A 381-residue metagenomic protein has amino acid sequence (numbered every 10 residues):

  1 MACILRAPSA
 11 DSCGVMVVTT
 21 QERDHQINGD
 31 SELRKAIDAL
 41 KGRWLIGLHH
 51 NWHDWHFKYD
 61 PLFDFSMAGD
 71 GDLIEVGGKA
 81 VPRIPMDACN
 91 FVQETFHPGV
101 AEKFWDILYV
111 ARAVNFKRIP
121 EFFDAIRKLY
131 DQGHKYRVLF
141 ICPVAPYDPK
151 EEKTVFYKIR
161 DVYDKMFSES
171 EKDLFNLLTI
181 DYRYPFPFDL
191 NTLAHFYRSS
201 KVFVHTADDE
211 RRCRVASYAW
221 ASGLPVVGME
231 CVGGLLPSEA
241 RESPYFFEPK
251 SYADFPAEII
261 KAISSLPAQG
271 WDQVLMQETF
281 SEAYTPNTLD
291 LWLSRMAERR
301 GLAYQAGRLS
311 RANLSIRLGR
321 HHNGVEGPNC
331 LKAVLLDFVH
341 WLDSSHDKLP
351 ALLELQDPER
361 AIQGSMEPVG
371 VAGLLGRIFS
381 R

Functional and structural regions predicted by a protein language model:
M1-E75, E367-P368: Extended catalytic core of nucleotide-activated donor transferases of GT-like folds
P98-K117, F123-R127, V138-L139: Conserved donor-binding/catalytic core segment of Leloir-type glycosyltransferases
K153-N191: Nucleotide-activated donor-binding/catalytic signature segment of Leloir-type glycosyltransferases, i.e., the conserved
F186-P187, T206-V215, E230, L235-P237: Nucleotide-sugar-dependent
A194-R211: Acidic donor-binding loop of glycosyltransferase active sites
P225-M229: Short hydrophobic beta-strand element within catalytic cores of glycosyltransferases and related nucleotide-activated
L236-K261: Change "using UDP/GDP/dTDP sugars" to "using nucleotide sugars
K250, S264-A333, D343: A charged, aromatic-enriched C-terminal amphipathic alpha-helix characteristic of glycosyltransferases across folds
